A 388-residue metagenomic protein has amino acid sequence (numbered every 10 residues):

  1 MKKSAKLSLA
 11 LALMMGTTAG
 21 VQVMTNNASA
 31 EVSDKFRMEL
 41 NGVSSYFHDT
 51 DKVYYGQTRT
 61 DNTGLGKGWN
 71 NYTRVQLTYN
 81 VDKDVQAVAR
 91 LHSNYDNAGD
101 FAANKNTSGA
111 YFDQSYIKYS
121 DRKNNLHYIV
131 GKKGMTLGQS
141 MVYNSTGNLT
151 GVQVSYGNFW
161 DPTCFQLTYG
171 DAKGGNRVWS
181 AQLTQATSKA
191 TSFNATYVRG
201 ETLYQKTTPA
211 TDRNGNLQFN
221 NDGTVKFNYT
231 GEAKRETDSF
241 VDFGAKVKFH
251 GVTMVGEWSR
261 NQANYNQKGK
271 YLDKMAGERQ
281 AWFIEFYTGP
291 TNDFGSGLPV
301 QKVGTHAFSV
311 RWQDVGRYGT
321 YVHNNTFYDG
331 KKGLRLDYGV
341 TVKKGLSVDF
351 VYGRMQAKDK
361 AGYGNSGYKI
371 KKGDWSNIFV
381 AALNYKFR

Functional and structural regions predicted by a protein language model:
M1-S33, N220, R388: Cleavable N-terminal export/targeting peptides
K2-S4, V32-G68, F101-T107, S120 (+1 more regions): Outer-membrane beta-barrel pore domains
G16-T17, M24, R59, L77 (+2 more regions): Intrinsically disordered/low-complexity terminal segments and short unstructured peptides
T18, M24-N26, A181, F243 (+1 more regions): Compositionally biased, intrinsically disordered low-complexity segments
G64-T196, F283-V322: Outer membrane beta-barrel
D96-N97, L137-G138, K173-G175, E201-L203 (+2 more regions): A short local loop/turn or secondary-structure capping micro-motif enriched for an aromatic residue
G174-N221, V225-V241: Loop-centered beta-sheet repeat module
